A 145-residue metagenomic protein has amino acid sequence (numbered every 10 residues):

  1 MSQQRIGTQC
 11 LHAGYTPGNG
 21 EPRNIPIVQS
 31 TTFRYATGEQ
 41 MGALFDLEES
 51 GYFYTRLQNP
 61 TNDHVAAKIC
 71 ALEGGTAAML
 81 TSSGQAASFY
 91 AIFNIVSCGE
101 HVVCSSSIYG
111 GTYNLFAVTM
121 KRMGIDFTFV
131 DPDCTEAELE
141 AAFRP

Functional and structural regions predicted by a protein language model:
M1-N59, A67: N-terminal "arm"/small-domain region of PLP-dependent enzymes with the aminotransferase-like
T37-A86, G111-V118: Conserved N-terminal alpha-helix of the aminotransferase class I/II PLP-enzyme fold
Y54-T55, L80-T81, S105-S106, T128-P132: Glycine- and other small-residue-rich loops at beta-strand/loop junctions that grip anionic moieties
L72-T76, V96-G99, R144-P145: Short helix-loop-beta connector
N94-T112, D131: Conserved PLP-anchoring active-site segment centered on the Schiff-base-forming lysine
N114-P145: PLP-dependent aminotransferase-class I/II
